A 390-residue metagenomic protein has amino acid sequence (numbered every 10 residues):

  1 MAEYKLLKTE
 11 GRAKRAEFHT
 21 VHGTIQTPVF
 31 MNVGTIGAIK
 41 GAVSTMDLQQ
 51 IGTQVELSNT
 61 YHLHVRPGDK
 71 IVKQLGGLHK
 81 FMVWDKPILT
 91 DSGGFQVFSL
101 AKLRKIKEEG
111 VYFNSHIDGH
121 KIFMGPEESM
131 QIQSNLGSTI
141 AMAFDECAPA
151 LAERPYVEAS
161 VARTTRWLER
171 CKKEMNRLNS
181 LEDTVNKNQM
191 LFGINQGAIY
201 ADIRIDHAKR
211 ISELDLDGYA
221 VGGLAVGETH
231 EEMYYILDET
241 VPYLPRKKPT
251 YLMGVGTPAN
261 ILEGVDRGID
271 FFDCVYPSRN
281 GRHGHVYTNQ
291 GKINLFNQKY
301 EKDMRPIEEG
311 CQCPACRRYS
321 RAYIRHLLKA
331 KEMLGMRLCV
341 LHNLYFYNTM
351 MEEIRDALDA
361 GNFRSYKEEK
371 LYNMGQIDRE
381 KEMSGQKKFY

Functional and structural regions predicted by a protein language model:
M1-H19, I25-M31, G41-A42, D145-L151 (+1 more regions): C-terminal extensions of enzymes
M1-T184, Q298-E301: Non-catalytic, usually N-terminal nucleic-acid engagement modules in DNA/RNA processing proteins
G23, E56, D91, Q133 (+5 more regions): Conserved, mostly hydrophobic/aromatic
N32, H62-H64, F95-Q96, A148-P149 (+5 more regions): Short, solvent-exposed loop/turn segments at secondary-structure junctions
E128, I132, L136, A159-R170 (+5 more regions): A non-catalytic, amphipathic alpha-helix used as a structural packing/dimerization or gating element in enzyme scaffolds
G137, L168, K172-M175, N179 (+4 more regions): Structural signal for hydrophobic packing residues in well-ordered secondary-structure cores of soluble enzyme domains
P149-R154, E158, G218-L224, M333-M336: Glycine- and acidic
A162-T165, E174, L178, N186 (+1 more regions): Glycine-rich phosphate/ribose-binding loops and adjacent secondary-structure elements that form binding surfaces
